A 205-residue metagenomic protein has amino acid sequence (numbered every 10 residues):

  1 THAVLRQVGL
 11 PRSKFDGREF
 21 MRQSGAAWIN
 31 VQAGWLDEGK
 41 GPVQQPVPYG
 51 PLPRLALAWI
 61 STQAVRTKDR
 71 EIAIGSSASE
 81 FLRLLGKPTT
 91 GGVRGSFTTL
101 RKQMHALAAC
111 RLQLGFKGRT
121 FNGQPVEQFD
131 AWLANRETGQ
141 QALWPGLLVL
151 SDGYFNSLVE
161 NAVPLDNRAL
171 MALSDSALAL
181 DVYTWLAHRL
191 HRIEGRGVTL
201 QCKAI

Functional and structural regions predicted by a protein language model:
T1-A204: Charged, alpha-helix-forming regions
